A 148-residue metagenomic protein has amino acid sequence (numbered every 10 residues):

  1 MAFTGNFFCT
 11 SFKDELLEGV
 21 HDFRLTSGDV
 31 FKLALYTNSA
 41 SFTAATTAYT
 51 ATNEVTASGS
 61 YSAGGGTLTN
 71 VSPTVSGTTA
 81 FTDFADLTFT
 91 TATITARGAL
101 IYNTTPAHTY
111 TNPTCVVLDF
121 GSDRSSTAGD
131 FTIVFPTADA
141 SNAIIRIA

Functional and structural regions predicted by a protein language model:
M1-R97, T104-A148: Small cysteine-rich, disulfide-bonded extracellular modules of the LU/uPAR three-finger superfamily and closely related
